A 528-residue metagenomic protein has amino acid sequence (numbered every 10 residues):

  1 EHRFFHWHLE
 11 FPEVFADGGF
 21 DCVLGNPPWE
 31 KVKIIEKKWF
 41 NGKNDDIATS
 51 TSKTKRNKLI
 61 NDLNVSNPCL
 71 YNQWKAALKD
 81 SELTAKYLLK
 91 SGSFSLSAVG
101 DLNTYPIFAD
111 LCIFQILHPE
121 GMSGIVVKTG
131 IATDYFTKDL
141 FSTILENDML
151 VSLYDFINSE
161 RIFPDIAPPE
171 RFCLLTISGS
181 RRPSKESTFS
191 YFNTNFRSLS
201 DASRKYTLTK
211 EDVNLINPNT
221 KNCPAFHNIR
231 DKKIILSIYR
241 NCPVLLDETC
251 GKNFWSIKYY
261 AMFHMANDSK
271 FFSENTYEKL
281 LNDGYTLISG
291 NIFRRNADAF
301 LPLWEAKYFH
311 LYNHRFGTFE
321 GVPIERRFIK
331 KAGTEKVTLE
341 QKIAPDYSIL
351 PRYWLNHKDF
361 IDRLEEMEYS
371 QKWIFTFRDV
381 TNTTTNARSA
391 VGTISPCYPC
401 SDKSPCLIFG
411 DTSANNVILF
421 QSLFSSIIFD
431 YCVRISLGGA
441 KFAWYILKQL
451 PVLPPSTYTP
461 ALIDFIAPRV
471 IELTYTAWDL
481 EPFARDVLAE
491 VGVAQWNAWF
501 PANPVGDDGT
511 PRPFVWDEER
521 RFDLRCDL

Functional and structural regions predicted by a protein language model:
H2-L528: S-adenosyl-L-methionine
